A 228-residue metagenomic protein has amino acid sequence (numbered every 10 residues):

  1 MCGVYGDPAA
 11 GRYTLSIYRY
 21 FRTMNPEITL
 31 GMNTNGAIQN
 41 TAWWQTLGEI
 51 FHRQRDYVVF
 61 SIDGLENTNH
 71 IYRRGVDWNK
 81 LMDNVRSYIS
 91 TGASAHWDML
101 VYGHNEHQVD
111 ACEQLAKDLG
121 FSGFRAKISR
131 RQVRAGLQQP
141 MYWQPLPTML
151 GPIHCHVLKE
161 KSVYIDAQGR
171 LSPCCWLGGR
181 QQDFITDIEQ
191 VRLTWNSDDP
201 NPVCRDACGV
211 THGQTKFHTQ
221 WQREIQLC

Functional and structural regions predicted by a protein language model:
M1-G3, A10-L115, L119-K127: Radical SAM/AdoMet-radical enzyme domain recognition
H104, F124-Q144, G178: Flexible glycine/acidic-rich beta-alpha junction loops that bind and position SAM and/or redox cofactors in anaerobic
R134-L150, S197-C204: Short, positively charged
Q139-H154, Q220-C228: A C-terminal cap/extension of S-adenosyl-L-methionine-dependent methyltransferases that defines the acceptor-substrate
H156-K159: Short, small/polar residue-rich loop motifs at catalytic or cofactor-binding pockets
S162: Short hydrophobic/aromatic beta-strand element in the GNAT-like acyltransferase core that lines or flanks the acyl-donor
I165-D166: Short, acidic, Ser/Thr-enriched surface-loop or helix-capping motifs
R170-C228: Flexible mid-to-C-terminal extensions adjoining Fe-S/redox cofactors in radical SAM and related proteins
